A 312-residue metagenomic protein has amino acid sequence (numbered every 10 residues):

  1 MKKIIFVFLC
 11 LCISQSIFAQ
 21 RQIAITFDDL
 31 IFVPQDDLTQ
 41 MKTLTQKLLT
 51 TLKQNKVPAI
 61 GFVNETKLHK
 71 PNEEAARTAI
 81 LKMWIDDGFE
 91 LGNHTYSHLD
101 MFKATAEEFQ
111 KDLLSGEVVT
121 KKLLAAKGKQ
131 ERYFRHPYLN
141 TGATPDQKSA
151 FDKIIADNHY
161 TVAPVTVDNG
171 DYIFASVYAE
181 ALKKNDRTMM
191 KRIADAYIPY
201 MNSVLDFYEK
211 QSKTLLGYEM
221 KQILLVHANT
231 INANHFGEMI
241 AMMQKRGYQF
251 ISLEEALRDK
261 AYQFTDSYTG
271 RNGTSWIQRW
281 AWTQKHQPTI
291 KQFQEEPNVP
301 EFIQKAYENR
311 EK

Functional and structural regions predicted by a protein language model:
I4-I13: Sec-dependent N-terminal signal peptides
Q15-A19: Sec/Tat signal peptide C-region and signal peptidase I cleavage site
Q20-H136, L224, M242: Active-site beta->alpha N-cap acidic-glycine motif
K56, P164, L215-Y218, A228-K312: C-terminal domain-boundary segment and adjacent tail
H69-A76, H98-Q249, E255: Catalytic domains of cell-wall/extracellular-matrix polysaccharide-remodeling enzymes, centered on de-N-acetylation
I80-L81, D112, L182-K184, S267-N272 (+1 more regions): Short alpha-helix boundary/capping motifs
I85-N93, V119-A126, D186-S203, T274-E295: Short, basic, helix/turn surface patches
